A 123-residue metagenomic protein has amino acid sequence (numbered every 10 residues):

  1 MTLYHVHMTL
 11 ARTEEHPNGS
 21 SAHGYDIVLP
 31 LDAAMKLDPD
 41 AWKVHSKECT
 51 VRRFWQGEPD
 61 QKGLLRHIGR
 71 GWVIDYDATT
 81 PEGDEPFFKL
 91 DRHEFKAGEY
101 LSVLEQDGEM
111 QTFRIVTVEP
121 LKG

Functional and structural regions predicted by a protein language model:
M1-W42, E48: N-terminal intrinsically disordered, low-complexity, charge/repeat-rich segments that act as generic
T13, L64-L65, V118: Short amphipathic beta-strand and strand-loop transition segments with alternating hydrophobic
Y25-L29, K62-R66, F113: Broad, structure-driven detector of short, well-ordered beta-strand segments within folded domains
D32-K36, V51-W55, E99-L101: Glycine-rich loops and low-complexity Gly/Arg-rich segments that provide flexible linkers or classic glycine-based
K43-K96: Short, conserved turn/kink motifs that form compact alpha/beta structural patches or helix kinks used as
D75-G123: Short, compact, well-ordered microdomains
